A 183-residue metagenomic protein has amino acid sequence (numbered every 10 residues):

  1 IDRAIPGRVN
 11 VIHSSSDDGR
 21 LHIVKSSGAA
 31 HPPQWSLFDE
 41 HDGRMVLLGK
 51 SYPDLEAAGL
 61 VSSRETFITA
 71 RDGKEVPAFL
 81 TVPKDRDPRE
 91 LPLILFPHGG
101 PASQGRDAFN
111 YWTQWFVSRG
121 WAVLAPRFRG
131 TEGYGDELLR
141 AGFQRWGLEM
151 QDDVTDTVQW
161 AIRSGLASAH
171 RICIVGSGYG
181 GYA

Functional and structural regions predicted by a protein language model:
I1-R86, Y111-Q114, S118-R119: Non-catalytic accessory segments flanking enzyme active sites
S15-R20, H98, S177-G180: A glycine-rich phosphate-binding loop feature that marks nucleotide/adenosyl-phosphate handling sites
P53-G178: Cap/lid segment of the alpha/beta-hydrolase catalytic domain
